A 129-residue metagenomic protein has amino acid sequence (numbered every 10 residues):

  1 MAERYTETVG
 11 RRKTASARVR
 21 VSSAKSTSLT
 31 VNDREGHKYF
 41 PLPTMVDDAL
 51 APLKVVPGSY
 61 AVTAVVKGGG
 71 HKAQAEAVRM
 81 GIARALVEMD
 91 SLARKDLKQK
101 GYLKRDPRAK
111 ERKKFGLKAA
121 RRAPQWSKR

Functional and structural regions predicted by a protein language model:
M1-Y60, A109-R129: Contiguous, often N-terminal, cationic amphipathic patches that form binding interfaces
V9, N32, K67-K72, M80 (+2 more regions): Short glycine-rich loop/turn motifs that provide flexible caps or phosphate-binding loops at active sites
K13, G36, H71-E76, R84 (+2 more regions): Short, flexible micro-motifs
G58-K95: Mid-chain, well-packed structural core segment of small domains
A83-R129: Basic, glycine/proline-rich low-complexity segments that contact nucleic acids
